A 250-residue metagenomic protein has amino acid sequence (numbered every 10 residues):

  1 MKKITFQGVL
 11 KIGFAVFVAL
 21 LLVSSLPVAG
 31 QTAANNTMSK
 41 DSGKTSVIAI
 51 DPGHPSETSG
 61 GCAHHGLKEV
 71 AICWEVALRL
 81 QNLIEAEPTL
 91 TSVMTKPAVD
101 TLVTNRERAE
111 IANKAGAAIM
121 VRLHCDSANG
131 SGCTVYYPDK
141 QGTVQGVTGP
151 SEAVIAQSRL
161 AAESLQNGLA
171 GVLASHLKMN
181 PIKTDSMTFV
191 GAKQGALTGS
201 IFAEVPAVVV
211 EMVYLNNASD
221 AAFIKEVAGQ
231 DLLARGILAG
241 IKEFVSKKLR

Functional and structural regions predicted by a protein language model:
I4-F14, V23-G43, W74-R250: Active-site-proximal helix/loop segments of hydrolytic enzymes
V18: Non-catalytic beta/alpha edge segments that cap or flank active sites
T45-G66: Short glycine-rich His-centered loop
A63-K68, F223-V227: Short glycine-enriched, charge-decorated loop/helix-capping segments at active-site entrances that position
